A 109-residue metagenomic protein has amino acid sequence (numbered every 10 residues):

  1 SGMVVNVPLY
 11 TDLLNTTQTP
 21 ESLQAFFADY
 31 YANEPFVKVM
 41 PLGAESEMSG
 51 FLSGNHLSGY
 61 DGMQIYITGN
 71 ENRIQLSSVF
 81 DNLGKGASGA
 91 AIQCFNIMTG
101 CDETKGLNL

Functional and structural regions predicted by a protein language model:
S1-L76: C-terminal substrate-binding/catalytic lobe of Rossmann-fold NAD(P)-dependent oxidoreductases
G62-L109: NAD(P)-dependent Rossmann-like dehydrogenase/reductase catalytic/cofactor-binding core
